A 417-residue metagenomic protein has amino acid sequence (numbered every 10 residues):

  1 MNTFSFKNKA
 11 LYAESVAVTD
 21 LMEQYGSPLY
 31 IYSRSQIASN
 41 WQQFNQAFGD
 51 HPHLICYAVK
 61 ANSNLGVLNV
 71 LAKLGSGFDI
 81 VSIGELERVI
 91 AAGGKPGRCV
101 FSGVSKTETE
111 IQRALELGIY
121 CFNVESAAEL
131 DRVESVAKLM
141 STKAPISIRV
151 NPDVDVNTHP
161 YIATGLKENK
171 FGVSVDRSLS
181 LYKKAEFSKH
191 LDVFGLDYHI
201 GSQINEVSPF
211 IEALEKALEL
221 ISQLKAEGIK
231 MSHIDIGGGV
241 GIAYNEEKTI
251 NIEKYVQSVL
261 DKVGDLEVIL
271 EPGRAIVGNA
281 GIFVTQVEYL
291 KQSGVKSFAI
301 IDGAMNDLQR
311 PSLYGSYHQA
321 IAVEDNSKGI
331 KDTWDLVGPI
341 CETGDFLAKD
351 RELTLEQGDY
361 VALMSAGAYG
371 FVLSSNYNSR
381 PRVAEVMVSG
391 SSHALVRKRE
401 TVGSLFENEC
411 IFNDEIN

Functional and structural regions predicted by a protein language model:
M1-A144, S188-D192, Q223-A226, S391-N417: A charged N-terminal "starter" segment
Y12-S15, I31-A38, A61, L65 (+14 more regions): Electropositive phosphate-/nucleotide-binding environments in soluble metabolic enzymes
M22, S258, D265-N417: Charged (often Lys/Glu-rich) extended helix/loop segments that serve as interaction or gating elements
I37, K60, S82, A114 (+7 more regions): Conserved, mostly hydrophobic/aromatic
C56-A58, D79-V81, V100-S102, N123-E125 (+4 more regions): A cross-family glycoside hydrolase active-site/sugar-binding cleft signature
A61-S63, G84-E85, S105-K106, S126-A128 (+5 more regions): Active-site-proximal loop/turn and secondary-structure-junction residues that shape catalytic pockets, frequently
A91-G94, E116, K138-T142, Y161-A163 (+7 more regions): Solvent-exposed alpha-helices and their adjacent loops that cap or buttress functional pockets in soluble metabolic
P152-Y289, L347, N378-R380: Active-site loop/helix belt of alpha/beta enzymes
